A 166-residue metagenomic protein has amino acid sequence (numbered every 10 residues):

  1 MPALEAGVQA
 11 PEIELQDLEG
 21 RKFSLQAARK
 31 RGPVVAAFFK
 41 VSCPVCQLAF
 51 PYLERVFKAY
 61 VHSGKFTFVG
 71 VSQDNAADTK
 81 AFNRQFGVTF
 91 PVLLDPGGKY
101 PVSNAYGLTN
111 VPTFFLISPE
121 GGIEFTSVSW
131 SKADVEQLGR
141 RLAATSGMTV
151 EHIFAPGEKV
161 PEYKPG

Functional and structural regions predicted by a protein language model:
M1-Q26: N-terminal "domain-start" segment that seeds a small globular fold
L25-Q47, L53: Short active-site neighborhood of thiol/selenol oxidoreductases, capturing the structured segment around
K30-R31, T113, W130-A133: A short acidic/small-residue loop/turn micro-motif
Q47-F86, K99-V102: Structural microenvironment flanking redox-active thiols in thiol-disulfide oxidoreductases
N83-F115, E120: Short, internal strand/loop/helix patches that form the active-site neighborhood or redox-interaction surface
P119-G166: Thiol-/selenol-based redox modules, centered on thioredoxin-like and closely related oxidoreductase domains
